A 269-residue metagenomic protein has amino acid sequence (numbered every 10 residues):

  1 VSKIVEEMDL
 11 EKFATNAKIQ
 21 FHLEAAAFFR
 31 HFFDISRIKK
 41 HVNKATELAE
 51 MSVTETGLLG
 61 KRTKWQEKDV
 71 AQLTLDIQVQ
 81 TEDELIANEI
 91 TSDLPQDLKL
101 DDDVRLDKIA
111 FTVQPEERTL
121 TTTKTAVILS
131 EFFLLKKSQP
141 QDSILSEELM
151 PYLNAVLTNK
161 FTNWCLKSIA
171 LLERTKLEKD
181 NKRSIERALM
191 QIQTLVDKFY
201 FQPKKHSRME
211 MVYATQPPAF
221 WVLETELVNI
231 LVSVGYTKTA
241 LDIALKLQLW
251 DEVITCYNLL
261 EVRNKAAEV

Functional and structural regions predicted by a protein language model:
V1-K160, S168: Non-catalytic protein-protein interaction scaffold segments in large eukaryotic complex-forming proteins
F111-V269: Alpha-solenoid helical-repeat scaffolds
